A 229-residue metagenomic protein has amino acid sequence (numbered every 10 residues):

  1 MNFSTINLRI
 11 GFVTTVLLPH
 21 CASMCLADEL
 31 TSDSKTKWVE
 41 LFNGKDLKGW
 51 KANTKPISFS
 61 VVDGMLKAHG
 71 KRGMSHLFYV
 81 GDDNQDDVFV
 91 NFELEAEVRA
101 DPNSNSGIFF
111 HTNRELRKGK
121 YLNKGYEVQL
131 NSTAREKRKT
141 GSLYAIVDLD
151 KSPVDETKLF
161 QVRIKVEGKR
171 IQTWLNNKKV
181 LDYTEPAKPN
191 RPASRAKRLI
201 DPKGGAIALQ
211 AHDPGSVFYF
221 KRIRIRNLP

Functional and structural regions predicted by a protein language model:
M1-F12: Bacterial N-terminal signal peptides that target proteins for export
F3, H20-A22, T31-D33: Intrinsically disordered, low-complexity segments enriched in Ser/Pro/Gly/Ala and basic residues
G11-H20: Bacterial N-terminal signal peptides
C25-P229: Carbohydrate-interacting regions of secretory-pathway proteins
